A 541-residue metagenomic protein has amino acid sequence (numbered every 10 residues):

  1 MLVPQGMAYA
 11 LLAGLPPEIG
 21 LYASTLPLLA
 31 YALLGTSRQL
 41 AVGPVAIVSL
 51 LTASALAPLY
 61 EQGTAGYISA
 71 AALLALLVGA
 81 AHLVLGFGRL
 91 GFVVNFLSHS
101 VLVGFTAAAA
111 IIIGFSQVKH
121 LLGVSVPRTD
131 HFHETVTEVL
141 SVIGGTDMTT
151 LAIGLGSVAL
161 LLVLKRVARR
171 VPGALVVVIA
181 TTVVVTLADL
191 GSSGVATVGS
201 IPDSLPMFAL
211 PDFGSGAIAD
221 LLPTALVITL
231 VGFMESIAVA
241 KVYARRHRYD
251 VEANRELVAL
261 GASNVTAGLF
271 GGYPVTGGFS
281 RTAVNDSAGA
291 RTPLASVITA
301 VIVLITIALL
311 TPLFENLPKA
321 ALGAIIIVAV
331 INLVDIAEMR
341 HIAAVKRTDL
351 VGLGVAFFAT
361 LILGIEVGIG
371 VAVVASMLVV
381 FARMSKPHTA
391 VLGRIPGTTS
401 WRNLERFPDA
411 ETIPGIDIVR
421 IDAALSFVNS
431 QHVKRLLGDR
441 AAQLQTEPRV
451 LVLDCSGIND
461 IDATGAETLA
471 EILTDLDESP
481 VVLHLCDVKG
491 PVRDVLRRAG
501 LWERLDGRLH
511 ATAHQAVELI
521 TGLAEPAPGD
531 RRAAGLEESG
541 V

Functional and structural regions predicted by a protein language model:
M1-T399, I413, G438, T468 (+1 more regions): Transmembrane helical cores of multi-pass ion-transport proteins
A41, L485, L509: Conserved SAM-binding loop
V258-A259, D506-V517: Short linear loop/turn motifs
A262, V303, D494, A513-H514: Short secondary-structure boundary/hinge segments and terminal tails
G271, I298, A513-A516, G522-E525: C-terminal structured domain segments across diverse proteins
E315, D494, E518: Alpha-helical elements of the RecA-like P-loop NTPase motor core of helicases
N332-R498, E503-R504, H514, A524 (+1 more regions): The feature marks cytosolic C-terminal regulatory regions of anion transporters and related permeases
I520-V541: Intrinsically disordered or compositionally simple regulatory linkers and C-terminal tails in signal-transduction
